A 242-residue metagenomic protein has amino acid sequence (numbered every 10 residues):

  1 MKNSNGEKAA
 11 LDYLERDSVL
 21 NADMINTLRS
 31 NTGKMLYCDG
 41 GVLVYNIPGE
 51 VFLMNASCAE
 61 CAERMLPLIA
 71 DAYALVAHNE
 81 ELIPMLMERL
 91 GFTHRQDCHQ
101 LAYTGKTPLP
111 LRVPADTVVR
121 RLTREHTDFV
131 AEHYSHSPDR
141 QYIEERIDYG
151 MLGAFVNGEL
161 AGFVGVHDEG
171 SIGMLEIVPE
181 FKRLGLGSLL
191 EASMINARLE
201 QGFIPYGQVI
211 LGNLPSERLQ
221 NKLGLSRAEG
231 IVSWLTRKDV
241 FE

Functional and structural regions predicted by a protein language model:
M1-M85, A131-H136, Y142-E145: N-terminal charged segments
M1-N5, F92-H99, Y103-T123: Conserved N-terminal entry element of GNAT/NAT acetyltransferase domains
G49-F52, V166-G173, A228-E229: A conserved beta-turn-beta hairpin within the catalytic core of GNAT-like acetyltransferases that forms part
A59-M65, R183-A197, E217-K222: Conserved acetyl-CoA-binding loop-helix of GNAT-fold acetyltransferases
I69-E80, R198-I210: Conserved GNAT acetyl-CoA-binding A-motif
E81-F92, L211-E229: Conserved active-site alpha-helix within GNAT-family acetyltransferase domains
T93-G105, Q208, G224-E242: Conserved catalytic-core motifs of GNAT/GCN5-like acyltransferases
D139-P179: A conserved beta-strand-loop-helix scaffold within acyl/acetyltransferase catalytic domains
